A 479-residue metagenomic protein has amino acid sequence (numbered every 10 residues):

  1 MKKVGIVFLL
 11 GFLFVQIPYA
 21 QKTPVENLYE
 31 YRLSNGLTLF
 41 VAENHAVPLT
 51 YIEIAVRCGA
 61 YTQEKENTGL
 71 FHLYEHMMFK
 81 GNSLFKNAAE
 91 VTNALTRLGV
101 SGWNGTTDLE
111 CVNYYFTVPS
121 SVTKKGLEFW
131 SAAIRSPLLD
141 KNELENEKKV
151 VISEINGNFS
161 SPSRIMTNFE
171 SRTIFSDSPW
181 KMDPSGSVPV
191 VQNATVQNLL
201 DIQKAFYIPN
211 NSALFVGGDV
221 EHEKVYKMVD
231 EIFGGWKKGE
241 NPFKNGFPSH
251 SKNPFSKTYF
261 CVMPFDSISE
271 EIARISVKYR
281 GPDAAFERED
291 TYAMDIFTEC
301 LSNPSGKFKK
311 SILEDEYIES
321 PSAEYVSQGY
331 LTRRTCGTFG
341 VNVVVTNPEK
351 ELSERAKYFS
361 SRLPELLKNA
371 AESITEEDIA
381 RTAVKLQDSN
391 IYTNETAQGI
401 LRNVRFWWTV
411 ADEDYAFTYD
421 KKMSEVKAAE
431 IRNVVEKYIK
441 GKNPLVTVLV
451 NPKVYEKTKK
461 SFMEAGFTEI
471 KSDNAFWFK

Functional and structural regions predicted by a protein language model:
M1-V4: Positively charged n-region of N-terminal signal peptides that target proteins for export
V7-Q16: Bacterial N-terminal signal peptides
K22-E53: Mature N-terminal segment immediately following signal peptide/propeptide cleavage in secreted/periplasmic
A42, V47-Q63, G69-L70, N87-A133 (+6 more regions): M16 family metallopeptidases and their MPP-like homologs
T68-N82: Active-site SXXK
S176-D177, K181-P184, P209, A213-S276 (+2 more regions): An aromatic/glycine/proline-enriched structural segment found at the starts of mature extracellular/organellar domains
